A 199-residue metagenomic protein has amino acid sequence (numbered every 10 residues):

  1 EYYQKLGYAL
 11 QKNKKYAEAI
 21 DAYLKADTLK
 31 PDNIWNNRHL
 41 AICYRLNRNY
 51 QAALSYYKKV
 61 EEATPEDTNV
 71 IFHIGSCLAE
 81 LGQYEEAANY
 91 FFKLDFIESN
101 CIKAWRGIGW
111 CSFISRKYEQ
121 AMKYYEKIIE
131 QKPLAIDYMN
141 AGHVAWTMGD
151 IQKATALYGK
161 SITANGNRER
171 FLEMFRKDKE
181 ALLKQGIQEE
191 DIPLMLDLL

Functional and structural regions predicted by a protein language model:
E130, H143-R170, L196-D197: TPR/TPR-like (Sel1-like) alpha-helical repeat modules
A164-L199: Terminal, low-structured helical/coil segments at or just beyond the last alpha-helical repeat
